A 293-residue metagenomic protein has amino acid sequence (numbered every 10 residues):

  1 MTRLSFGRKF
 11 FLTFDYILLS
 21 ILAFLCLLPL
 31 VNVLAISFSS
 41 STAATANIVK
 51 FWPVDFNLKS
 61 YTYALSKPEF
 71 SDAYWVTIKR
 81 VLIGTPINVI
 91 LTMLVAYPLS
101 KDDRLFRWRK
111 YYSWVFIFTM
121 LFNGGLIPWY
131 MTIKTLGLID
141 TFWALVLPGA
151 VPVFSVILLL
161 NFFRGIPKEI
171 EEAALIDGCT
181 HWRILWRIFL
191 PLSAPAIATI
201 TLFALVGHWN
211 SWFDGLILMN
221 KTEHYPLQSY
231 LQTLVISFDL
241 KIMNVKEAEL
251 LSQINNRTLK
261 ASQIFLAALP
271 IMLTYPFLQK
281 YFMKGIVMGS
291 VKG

Functional and structural regions predicted by a protein language model:
M1-G293: A hydrophobic, multi-pass inner-membrane permease signature
